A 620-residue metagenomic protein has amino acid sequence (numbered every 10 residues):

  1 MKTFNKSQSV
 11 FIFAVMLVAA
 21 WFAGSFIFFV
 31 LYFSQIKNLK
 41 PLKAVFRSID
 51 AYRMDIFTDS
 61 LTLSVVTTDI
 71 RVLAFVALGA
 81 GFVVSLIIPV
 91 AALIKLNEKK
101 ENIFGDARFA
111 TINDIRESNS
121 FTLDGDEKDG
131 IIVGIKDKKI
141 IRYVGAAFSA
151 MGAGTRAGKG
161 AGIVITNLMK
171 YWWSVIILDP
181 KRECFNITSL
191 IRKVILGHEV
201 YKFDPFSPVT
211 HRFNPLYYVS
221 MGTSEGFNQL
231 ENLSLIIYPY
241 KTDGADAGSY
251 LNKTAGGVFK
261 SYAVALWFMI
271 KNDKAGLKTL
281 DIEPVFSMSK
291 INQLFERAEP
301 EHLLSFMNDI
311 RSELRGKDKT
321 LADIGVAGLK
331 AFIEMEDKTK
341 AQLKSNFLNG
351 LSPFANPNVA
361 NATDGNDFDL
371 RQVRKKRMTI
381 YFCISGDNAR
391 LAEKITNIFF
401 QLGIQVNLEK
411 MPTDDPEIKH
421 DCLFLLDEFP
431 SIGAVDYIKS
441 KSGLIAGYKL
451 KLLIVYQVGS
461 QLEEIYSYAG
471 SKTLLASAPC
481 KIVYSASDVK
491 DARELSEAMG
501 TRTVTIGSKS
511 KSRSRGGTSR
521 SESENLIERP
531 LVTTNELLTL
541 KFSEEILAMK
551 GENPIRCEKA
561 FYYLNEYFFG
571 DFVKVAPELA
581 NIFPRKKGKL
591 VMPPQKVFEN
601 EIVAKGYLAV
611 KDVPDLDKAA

Functional and structural regions predicted by a protein language model:
M1-K2, I176, F203, I482-A486 (+1 more regions): Hydrophobic, aliphatic-enriched repeat segments that assemble into extended interaction scaffolds in large eukaryotic
M1-V164, T501, S512-R513, T533 (+1 more regions): Basic- and hydrophobic-enriched, low-structure N-terminal and domain-boundary segments that flank ATP-binding catalytic
T3, A23-Y32, N97, I140 (+3 more regions): P-loop NTPase motor domains
L63, A74-V83, I87-D126, M288-F306 (+4 more regions): Short alpha-helical interface patches
F121-D124, I132-V133, P357-A362, D427 (+1 more regions): Short, solvent-exposed secondary-structure boundary motifs
L123-D124, T242-G248, K271-E283, T505-N525: Low-complexity, polar-biased intrinsically disordered regions enriched in Pro/Ser/Thr/Gly
I131-K136, D364, E464-I465: Short gly/ser/thr-rich secondary-structure transition/capping motifs
S442-M549: Conserved ATP-driven motor cores of ASCE-family P-loop NTPases powering translocation/secretion/packaging/pilus
